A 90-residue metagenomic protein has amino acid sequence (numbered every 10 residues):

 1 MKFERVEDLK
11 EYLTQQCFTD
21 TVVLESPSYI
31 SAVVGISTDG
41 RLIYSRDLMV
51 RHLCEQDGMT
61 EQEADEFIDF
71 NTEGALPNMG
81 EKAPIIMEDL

Functional and structural regions predicted by a protein language model:
K2-L90: C-terminal alpha-helical interaction appendages
